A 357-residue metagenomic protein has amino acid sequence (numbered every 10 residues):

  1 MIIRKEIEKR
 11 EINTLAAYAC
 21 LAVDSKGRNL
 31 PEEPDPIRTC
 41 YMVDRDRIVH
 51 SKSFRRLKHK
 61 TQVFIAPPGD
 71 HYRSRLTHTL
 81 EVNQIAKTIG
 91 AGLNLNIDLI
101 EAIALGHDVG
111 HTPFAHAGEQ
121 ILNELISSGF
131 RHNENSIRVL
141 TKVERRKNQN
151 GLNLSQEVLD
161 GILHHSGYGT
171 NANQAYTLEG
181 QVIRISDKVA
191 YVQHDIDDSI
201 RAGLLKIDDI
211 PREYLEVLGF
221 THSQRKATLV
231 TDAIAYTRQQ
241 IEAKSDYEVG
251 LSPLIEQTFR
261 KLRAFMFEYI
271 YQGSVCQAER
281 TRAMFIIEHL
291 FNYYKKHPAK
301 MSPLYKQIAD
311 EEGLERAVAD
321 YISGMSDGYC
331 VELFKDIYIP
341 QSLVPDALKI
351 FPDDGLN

Functional and structural regions predicted by a protein language model:
M1-T79, N83-I89, N96-I97, F130-N357: Histidine-centered, transition-metal-coordinating active-site segments
L99, I103-R146: A generic, well-ordered mixed alpha/beta core segment in the N-terminal half of proteins
